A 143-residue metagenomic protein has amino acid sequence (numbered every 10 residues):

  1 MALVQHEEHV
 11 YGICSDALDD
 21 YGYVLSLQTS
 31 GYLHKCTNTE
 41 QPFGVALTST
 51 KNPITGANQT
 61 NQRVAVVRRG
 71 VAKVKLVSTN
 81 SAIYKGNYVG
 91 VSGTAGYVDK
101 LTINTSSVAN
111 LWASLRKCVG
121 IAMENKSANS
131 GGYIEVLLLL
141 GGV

Functional and structural regions predicted by a protein language model:
M1-V143: Glycine-anchored, exposed beta-strand/edge motif detector
